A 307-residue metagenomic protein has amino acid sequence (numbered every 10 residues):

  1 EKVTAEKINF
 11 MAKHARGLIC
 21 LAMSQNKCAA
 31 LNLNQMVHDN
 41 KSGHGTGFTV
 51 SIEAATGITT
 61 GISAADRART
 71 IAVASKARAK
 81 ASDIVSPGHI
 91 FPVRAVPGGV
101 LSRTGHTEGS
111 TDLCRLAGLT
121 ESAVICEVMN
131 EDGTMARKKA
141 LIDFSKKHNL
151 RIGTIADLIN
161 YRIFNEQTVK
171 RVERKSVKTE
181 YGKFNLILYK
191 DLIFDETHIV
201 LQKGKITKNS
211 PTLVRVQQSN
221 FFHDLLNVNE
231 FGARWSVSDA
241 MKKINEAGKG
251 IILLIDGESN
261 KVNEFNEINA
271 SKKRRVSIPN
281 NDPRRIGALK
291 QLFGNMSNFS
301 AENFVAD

Functional and structural regions predicted by a protein language model:
E1-D307: Catalytic domains of riboflavin
